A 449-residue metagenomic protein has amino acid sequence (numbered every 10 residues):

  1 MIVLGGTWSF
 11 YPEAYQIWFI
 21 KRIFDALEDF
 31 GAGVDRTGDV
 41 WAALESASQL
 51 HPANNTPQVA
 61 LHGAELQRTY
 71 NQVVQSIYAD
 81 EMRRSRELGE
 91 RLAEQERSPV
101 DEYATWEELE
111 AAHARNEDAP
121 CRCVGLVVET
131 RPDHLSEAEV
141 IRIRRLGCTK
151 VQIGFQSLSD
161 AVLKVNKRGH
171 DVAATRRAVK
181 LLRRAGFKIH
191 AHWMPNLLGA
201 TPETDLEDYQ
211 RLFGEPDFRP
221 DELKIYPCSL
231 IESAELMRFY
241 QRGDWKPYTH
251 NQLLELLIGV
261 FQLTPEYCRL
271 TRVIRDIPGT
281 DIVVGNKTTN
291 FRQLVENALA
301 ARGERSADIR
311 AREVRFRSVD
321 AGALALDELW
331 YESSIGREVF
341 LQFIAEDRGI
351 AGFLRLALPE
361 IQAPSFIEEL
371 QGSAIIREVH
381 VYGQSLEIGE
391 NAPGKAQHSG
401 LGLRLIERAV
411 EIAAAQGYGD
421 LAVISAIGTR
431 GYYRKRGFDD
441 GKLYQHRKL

Functional and structural regions predicted by a protein language model:
G6-F24, A43-H190, M194-N251, E255 (+1 more regions): Conserved non-cysteine loop/helix-boundary elements of the Radical SAM core domain that shape
A14-K21, T201-D217, P278-E296, Y433-Y444: Short, electropositive alpha-helical surface patch
S229, I424-G431, K435-L449: Active-site/acyl-donor-binding loops of N-acyltransferases
D244-I361: C-terminal accessory regions of radical SAM enzymes
I344-P393: Conserved acyl-donor/pantetheine-binding loop and adjacent beta-alpha core of acyl/acetyltransferases and related
A392-A413: Conserved acetyl-CoA-binding loop-helix of GNAT-fold acetyltransferases
E411-S425: Conserved GNAT acetyl-CoA-binding A-motif
